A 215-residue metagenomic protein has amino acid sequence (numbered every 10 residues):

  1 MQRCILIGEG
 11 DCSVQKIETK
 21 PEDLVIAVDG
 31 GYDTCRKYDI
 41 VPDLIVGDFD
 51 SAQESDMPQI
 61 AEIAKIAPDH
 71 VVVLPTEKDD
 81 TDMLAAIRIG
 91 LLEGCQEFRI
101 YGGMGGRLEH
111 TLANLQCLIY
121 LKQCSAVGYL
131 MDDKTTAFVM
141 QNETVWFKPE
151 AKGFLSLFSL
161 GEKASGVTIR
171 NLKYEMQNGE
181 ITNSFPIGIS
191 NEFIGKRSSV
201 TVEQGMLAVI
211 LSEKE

Functional and structural regions predicted by a protein language model:
M1-E62: N-terminal beta-strand-loop-alpha-helix module at the start of alpha/beta ligand-binding or catalytic domains
I7, I26-V28, G47, V72-V73 (+2 more regions): General beta-strand structural signal in soluble alpha/beta enzymes
R36, L91-G94: Non-catalytic positions within long, well-ordered alpha-helices that form the structural scaffold/packing of enzyme
E62, D69-L92: Short phosphate-binding loop-to-helix
E109-I119: Short Gly/Thr/Asp-enriched flexible loops that form oxyanion-binding sites at enzyme active sites
Y120-T136: Short, acidic/small-residue loops that bind anionic groups at enzyme active sites
T135, M140-E215: Long, charged alpha-helical interface segments
